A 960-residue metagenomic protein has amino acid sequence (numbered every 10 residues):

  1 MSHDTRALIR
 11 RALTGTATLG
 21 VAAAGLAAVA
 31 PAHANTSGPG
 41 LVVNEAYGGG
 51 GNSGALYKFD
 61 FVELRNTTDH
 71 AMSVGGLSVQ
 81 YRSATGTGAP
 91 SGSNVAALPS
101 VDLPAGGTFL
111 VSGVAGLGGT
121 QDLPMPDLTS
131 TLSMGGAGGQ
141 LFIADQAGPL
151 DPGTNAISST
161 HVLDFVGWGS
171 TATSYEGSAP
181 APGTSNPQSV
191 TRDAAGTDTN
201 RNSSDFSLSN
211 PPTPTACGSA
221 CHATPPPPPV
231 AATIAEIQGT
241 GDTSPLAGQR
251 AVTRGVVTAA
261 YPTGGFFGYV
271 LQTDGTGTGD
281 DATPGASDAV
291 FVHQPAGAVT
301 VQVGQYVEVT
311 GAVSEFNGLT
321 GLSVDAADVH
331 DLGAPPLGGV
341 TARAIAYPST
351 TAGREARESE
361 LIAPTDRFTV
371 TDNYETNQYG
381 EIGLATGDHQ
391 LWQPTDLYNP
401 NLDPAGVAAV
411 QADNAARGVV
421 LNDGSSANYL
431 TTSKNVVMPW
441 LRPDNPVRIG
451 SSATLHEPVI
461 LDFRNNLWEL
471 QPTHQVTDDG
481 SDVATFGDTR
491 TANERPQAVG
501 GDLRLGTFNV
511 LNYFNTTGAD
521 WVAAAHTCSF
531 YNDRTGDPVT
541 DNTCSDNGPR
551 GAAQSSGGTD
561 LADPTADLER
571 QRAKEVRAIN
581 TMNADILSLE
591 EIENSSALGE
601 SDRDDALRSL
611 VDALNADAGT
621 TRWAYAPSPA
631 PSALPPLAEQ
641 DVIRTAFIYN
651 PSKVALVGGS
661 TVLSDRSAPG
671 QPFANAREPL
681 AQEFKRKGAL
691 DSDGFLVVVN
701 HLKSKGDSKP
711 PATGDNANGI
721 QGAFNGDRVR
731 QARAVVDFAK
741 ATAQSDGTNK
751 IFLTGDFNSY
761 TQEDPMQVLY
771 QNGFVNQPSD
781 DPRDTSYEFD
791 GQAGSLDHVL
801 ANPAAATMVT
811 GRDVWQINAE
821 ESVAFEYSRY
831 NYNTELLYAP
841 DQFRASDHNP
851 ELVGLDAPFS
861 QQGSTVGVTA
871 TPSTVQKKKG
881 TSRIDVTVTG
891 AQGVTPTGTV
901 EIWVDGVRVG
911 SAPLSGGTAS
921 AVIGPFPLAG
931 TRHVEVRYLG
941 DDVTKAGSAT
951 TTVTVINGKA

Functional and structural regions predicted by a protein language model:
S2-A34: Secretory targeting and sorting signals
H33-N186, D193-A195, N200, A231-D242 (+2 more regions): Activation on beta-sandwich/Ig-like modules and their edge loops
N35-G38, P227-A231, F859-G867: Proline/serine/threonine-rich low-complexity linkers at boundaries of modular beta-sandwich domains
L56, N210, T215-S545, P549 (+6 more regions): Extended non-catalytic accessory segments flanking core domains
R65-H70, T258-P262, T369-T371, K687 (+1 more regions): Short solvent-exposed strand-capping/beta-turn motif centered on an Asx-Ser/Thr pair
V101-P104, T108, G113-G118, T171-A172 (+6 more regions): Divalent cation-coordinating acidic motifs and surrounding scaffolds that mediate Ca2+/Mg2+/Mn2+/Zn2+-dependent binding
A137-G139, Q305-V307, A453-L455, G930-V934: Exposed beta-strand face motif in extracellular beta-rich ectodomains
S860-A960: Solvent-exposed beta-strand/loop surfaces, strongest in extracytoplasmic domains of secreted and cell-surface proteins
